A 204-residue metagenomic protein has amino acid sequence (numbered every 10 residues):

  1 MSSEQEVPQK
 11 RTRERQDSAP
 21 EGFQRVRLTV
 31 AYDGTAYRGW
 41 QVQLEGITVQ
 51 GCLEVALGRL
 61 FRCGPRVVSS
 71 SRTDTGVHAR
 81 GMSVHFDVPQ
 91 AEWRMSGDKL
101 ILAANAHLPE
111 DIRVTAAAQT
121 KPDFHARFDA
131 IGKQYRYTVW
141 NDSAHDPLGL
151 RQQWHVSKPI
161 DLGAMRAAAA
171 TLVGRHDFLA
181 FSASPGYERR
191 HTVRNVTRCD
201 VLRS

Functional and structural regions predicted by a protein language model:
S2-S204: Structured-RNA-binding interfaces characteristic of tRNA pseudouridine synthases
